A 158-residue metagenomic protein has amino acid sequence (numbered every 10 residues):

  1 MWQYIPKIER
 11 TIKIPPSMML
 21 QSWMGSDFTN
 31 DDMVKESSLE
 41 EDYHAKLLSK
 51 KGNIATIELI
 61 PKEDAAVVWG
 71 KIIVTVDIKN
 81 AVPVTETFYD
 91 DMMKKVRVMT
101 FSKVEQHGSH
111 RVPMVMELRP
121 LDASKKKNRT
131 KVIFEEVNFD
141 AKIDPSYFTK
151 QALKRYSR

Functional and structural regions predicted by a protein language model:
M1-F28: An acidic-aromatic
I8, D32, L47, M93 (+1 more regions): Generic alpha-helical secondary structure signal
T11-K13, L47, P83, K95: Residue-level detector of beta-propeller blades
Q21, D31-V34, G52-F148: Gly/Pro-enriched, hydrophobic low-complexity segments that function as extracytoplasmic propeptides/linkers
G25-D32, E40: A surface/extracellular/periplasmic glyco- and lipid-processing/surface-interacting theme
D144-R158: Short, low-complexity, Pro/Ser/Thr/Gly-rich segments in the mature regions of secreted, periplasmic
